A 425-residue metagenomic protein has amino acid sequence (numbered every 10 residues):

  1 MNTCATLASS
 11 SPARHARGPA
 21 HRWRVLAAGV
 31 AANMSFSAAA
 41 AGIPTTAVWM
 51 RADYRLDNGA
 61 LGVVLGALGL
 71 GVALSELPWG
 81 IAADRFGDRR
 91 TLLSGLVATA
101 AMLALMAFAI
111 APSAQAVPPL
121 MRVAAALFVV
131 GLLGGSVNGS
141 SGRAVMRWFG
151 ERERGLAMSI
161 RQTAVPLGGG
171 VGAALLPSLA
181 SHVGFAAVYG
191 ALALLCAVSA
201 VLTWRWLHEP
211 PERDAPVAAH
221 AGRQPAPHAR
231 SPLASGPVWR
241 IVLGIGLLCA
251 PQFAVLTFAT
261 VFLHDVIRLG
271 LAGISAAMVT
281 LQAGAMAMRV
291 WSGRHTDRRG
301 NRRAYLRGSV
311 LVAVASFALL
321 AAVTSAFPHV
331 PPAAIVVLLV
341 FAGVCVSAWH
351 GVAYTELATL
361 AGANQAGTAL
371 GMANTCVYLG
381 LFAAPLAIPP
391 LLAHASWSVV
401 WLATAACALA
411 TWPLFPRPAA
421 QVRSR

Functional and structural regions predicted by a protein language model:
S11-P19, P210-V242: Juxtamembrane intracellular "pre-TM" segments in multi-pass secondary transporters
I43-P44, P237-Q282: Extracytoplasmic gate region of multi-pass secondary transporters
L74-A114: Conserved MFS/SLC helix-loop-helix module at the cytosolic interface between two early adjacent transmembrane helices
S75-G87, M288-N301, L392: Helix-to-loop junctions at the C-terminal end of transmembrane segments in multipass secondary transporters
R85-L96, R298-L311: Cytoplasmic membrane-interface "Motif A"-like loop-to-helix N-cap segments of 12-TM Major Facilitator Superfamily
V97-A116, V312-P328: C-terminal ends and interior cores of transmembrane alpha-helices in multi-pass membrane transporters/permeases
A126-A164: Cytoplasmic helix-loop-helix junction between adjacent transmembrane helices in 12-TM secondary transporters
R303-A353: C-terminal transmembrane helical hairpin of 12-TM major facilitator-type secondary transporters
